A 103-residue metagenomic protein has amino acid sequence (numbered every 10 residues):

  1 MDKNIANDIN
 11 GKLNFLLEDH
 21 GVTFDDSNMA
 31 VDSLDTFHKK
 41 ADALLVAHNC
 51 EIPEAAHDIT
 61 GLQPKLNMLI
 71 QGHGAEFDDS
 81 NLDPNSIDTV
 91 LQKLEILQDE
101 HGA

Functional and structural regions predicted by a protein language model:
I9, L13-L17, F37, A41-L45 (+4 more regions): Fold-core signature of tandem repeat domains
G21-V31, N49-A56, G74-N81: Charged, low-complexity interaction regions
A47, E100-A103: Ankyrin repeat (ANK) tandem alpha-helical domains that serve as protein-protein interaction scaffolds, prominent
